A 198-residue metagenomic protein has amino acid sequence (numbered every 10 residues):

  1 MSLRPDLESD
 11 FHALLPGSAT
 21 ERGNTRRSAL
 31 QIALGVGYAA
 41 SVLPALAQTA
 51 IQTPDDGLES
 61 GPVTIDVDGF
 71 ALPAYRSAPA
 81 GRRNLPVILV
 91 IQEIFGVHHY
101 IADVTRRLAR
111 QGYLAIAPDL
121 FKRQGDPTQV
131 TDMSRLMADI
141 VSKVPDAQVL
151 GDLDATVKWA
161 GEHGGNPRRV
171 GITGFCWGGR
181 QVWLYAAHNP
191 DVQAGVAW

Functional and structural regions predicted by a protein language model:
M1-N24: N-terminal secretory signal peptides
E21-S28, Y38-Q52: N-terminal twin-arginine translocation
T49-G81: N-terminal cap/lid segment of alpha/beta-hydrolase-fold proteins
N84-E93: Short beta-strand element of the alpha/beta-hydrolase
H99-P118, K122-R123: Short amphipathic alpha-helix adjacent to the substrate-entry channel of hydrolases
T131-T173: Gly/Ser-rich "nucleophile elbow"/oxyanion-hole loop immediately N-terminal to the catalytic nucleophile in hydrolases
A155-W198: Primarily recognizes the serine-hydrolase "nucleophile elbow" in alpha/beta-hydrolase and SGNH/GDSL folds
